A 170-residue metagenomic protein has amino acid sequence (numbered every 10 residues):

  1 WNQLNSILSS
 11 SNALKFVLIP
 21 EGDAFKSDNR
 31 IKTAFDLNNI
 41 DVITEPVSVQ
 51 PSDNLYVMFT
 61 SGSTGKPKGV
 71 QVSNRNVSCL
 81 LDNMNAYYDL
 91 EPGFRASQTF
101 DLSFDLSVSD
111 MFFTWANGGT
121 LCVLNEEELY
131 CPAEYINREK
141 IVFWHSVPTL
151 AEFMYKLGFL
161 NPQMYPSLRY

Functional and structural regions predicted by a protein language model:
W1, D23-F25, S63-T64, V77 (+3 more regions): Short, solvent-exposed loop/turn segments at secondary-structure junctions
W1-N5, F100-D101, E127-E128, I141-N161 (+1 more regions): Adenylate-forming
W1-R75, D89, G118: Carrier-protein-dependent adenylate-forming modules in NRPS/ANL systems
S10-S11, S48-P51, L90, D105 (+2 more regions): Alpha-helix termination/capping residues and helix-transition junctions
K15, S52, F94, V142 (+1 more regions): Conserved acidic residues
I19, L124, S146: Short beta-strand and adjacent tight-turn residues that come in two discontinuous sequence segments and form the edges
N54, T60-S63, A96, L102 (+1 more regions): Conserved S/T- and glycine-rich ATP-binding loop of Class I adenylate-forming
K68-R95, S103-F143, L157-F159: Conserved AMP-binding/adenylation subdomain of ANL enzymes
